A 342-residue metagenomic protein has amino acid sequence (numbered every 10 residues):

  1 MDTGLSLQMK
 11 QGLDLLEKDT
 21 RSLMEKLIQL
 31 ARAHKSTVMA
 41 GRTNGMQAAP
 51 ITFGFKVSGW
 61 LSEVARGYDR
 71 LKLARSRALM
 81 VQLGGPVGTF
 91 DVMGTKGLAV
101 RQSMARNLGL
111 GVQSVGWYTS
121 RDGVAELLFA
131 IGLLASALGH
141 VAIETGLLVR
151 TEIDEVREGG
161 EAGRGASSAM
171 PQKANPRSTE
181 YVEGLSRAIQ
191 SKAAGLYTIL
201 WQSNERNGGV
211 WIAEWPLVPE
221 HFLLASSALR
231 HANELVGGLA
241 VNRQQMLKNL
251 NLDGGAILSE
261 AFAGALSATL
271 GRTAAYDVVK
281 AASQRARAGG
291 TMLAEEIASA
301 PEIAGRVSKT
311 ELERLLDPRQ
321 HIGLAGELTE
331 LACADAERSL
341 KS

Functional and structural regions predicted by a protein language model:
M1-G84, F90, K96-R101, A166-S167 (+3 more regions): A helix-coil-helix interface module used to build multimeric assemblies and to scaffold catalytic/cofactor sites
M1-Q8, T43-A48, S114-R121, G165-S167 (+2 more regions): A short small-residue
D2, M9, L13, V57 (+5 more regions): Amphipathic alpha-helical coiled-coil segments and their boundaries
D2, S6, M39-G41, L79 (+16 more regions): Generic, ordered loop/turn and secondary-structure boundary motif
Q8-Q11, F55, A125-L133, A261-T269: Short, well-ordered beta-strand elements within core beta-sheets of diverse protein domains
D14, K18-S36, S62, R66-S76 (+12 more regions): Generic secondary-structure signature for well-ordered alpha-helical cores
K18, A49-Q202: Internal glycine-rich alpha/beta core junctions
S168-S342: Catalytic-core signal marking the mid-to-C-terminal active-site face
